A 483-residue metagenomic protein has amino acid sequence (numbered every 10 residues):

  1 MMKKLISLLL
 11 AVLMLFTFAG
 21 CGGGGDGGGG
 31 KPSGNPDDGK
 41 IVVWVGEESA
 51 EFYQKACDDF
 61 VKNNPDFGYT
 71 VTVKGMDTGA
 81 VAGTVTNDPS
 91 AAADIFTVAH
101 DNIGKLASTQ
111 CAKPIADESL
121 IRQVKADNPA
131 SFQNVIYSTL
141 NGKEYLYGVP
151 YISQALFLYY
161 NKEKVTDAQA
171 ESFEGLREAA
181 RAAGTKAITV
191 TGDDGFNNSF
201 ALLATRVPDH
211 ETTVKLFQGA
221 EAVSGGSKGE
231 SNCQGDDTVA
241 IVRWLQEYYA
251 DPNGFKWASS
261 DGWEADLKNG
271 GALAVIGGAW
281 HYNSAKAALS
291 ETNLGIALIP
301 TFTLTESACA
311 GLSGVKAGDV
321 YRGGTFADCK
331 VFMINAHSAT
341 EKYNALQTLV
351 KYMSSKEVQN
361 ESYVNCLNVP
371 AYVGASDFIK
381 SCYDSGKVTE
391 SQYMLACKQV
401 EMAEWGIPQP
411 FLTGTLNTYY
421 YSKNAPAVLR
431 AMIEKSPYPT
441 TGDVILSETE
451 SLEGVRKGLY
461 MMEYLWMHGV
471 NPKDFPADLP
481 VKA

Functional and structural regions predicted by a protein language model:
M1-I41, Y464-A483: Short, low-complexity disordered leader/linker segments with a strong preference for bacterial N-terminal type II
P36-E48, Y69-K74, I95, Y147: Short, well-ordered beta-strand elements
D59, N63-A130, E163, A168 (+2 more regions): Extracytoplasmic "Venus flytrap"/periplasmic binding protein-like
H100-L156, A168, E174, A297 (+1 more regions): Hinge/lid segment of periplasmic solute-binding proteins
K143-Y151, L156, R177-E230, Q246: Extracytoplasmic/periplasmic solute-binding protein
E144, A288-P370: Extracytoplasmic/periplasmic substrate-recognition and gating elements
G219-S259, I299: Glycine-centered hinge/linker elements that transmit conformational signals in sensory and ligand-binding systems
D377-A483: Conserved C-terminal helix/tail region of periplasmic/extracytoplasmic solute-binding proteins
